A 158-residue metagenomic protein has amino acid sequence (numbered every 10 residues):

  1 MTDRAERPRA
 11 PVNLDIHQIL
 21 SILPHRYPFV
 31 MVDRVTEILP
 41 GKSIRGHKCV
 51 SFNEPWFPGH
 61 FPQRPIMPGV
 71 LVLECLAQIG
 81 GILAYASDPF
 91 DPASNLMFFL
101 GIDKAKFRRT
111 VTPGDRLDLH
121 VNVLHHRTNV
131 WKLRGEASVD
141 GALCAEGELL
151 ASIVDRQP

Functional and structural regions predicted by a protein language model:
M1-V32, E37: N-terminal leader/capping segments at the start of a protein or of a new domain
R4-N13, G80-D118, C144-E146, A151-S152: Hydrophobic beta-strand-centered segment that forms part of the acyl-chain substrate-binding groove
L20, Q63, F107-R109: Beta-strand-rich interaction surfaces with strong enrichment in secreted/lumenal proteins
Y27-M67, V72: Catalytic strand-loop segment that frames the active site of acyl-thioester-processing enzymes
V30, K42-R45, R116-D118, V130-K132 (+1 more regions): Intrinsic-disorder/low-complexity, polar/charged segments enriched in Ser/Thr/Lys/Arg/Asp/Glu/Gln
V35, G101-D140: Hydrophobic beta-sheet segments that form the core/acyl-binding groove of ACP/CoA-dependent acyl-chain-processing
V35, M67-D91: Active-site helix/loop of acyl-thioester processing domains in fatty-acid/polyketide metabolism, spanning hotdog-fold
V130-K132, E136-Q157: Mixed-charge, glycine-accented linear interaction segment located at domain edges/termini
